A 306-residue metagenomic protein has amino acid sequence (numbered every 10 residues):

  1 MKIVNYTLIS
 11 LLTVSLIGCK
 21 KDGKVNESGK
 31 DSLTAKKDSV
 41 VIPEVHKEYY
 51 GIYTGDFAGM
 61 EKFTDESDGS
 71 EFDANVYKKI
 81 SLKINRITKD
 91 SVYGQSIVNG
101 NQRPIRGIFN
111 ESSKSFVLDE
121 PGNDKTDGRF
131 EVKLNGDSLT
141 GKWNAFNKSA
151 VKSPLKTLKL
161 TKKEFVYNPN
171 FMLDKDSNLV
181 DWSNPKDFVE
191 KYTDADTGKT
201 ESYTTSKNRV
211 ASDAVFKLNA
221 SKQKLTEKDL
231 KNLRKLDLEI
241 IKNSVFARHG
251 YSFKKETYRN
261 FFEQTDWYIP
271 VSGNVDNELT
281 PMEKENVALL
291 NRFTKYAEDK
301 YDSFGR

Functional and structural regions predicted by a protein language model:
M1-Y6, K20-K21: Positively charged n-region of N-terminal signal peptides that target proteins for export
S15-G18: C-terminal motif of bacterial Sec signal peptides marking the signal peptidase cleavage site
G23-S81, Q95-N99, I105-T193: Beta-sheet ligand-binding and adhesion/scaffold domains
F57, K242-V245, H249, T294-A297: Sec/Tat-exported extracytoplasmic proteins
K78, E190-S212: Surface-exposed intrinsically disordered loops and tails
V215-E227, I269-G273: Acidic/histidine-rich, surface-exposed loop or edge segments in extracytoplasmic proteins
D229-V271: Amphipathic alpha-helical packing elements
F253, N260-R306: Compact alpha-helical subdomains of small soluble proteins
